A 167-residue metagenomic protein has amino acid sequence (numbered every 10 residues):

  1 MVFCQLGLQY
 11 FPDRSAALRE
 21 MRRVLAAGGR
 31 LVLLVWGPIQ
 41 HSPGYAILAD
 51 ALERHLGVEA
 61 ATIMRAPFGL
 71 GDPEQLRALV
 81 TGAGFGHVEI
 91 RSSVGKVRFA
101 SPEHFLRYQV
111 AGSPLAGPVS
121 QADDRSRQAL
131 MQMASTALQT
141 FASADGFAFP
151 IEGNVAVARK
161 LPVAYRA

Functional and structural regions predicted by a protein language model:
F3: A conserved beta-strand element that flanks and buttresses the S-adenosyl-L-methionine
L6: Binding-interface segments
Q9-F11: A short His-aromatic
R14, Q40-Y45, G69-P73, R98: Conserved donor sugar-nucleotide recognition element shared by glycan-biosynthetic enzymes
S15-R30: A short glycine-rich, Lys/Arg-flanked "PGG" loop and its adjoining helix->strand segment in the class I
A16-R19, Y45-D50, E103-L106: Short, glycine/charged-enriched secondary-structure capping and boundary segments
R30-V58: Conserved class I S-adenosyl-L-methionine
M64-A167: Conserved Class I S-adenosyl-L-methionine
